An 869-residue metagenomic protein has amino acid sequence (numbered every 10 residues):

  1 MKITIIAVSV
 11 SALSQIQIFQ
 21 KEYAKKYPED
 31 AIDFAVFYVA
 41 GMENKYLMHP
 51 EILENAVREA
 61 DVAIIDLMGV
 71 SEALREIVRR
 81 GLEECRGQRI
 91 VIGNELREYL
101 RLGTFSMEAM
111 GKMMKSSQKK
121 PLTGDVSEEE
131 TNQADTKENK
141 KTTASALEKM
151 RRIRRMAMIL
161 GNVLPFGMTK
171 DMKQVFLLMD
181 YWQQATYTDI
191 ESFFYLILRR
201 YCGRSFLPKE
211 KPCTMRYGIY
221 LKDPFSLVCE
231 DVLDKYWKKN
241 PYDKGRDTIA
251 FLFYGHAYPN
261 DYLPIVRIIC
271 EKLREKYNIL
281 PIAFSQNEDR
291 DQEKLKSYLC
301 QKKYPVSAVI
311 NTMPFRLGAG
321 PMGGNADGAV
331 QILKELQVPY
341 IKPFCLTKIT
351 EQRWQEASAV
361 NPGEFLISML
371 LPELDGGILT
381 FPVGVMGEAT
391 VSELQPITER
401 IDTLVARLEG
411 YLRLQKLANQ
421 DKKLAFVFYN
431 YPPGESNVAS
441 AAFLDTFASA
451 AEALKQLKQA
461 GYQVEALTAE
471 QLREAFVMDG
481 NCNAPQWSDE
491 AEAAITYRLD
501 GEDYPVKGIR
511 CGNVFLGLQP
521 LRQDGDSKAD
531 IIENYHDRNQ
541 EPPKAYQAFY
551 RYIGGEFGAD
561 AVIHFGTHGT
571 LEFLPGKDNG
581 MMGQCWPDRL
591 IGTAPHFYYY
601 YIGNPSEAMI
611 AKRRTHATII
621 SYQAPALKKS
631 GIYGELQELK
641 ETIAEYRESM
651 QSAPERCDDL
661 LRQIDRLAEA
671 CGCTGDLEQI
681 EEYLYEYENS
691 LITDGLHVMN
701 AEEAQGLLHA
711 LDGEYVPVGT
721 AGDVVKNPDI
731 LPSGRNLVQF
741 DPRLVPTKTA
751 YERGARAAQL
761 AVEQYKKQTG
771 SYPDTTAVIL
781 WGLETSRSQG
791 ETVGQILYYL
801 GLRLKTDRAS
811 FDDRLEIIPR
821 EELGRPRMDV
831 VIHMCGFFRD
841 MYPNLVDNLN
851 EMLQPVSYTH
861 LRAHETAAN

Functional and structural regions predicted by a protein language model:
T4-Y23: N-terminal basic/disordered segments at the start of proteins
K140-G245, K334, K348-L424, P432 (+5 more regions): Flexible inter-domain linker/hinge segments
T248-C270, H697-K766, D774, Q795-G801: Non-catalytic terminal/interface segments that mediate subunit docking, oligomerization, and allosteric communication
V309-R353, G592-N604, T806, S810-E821 (+2 more regions): Phosphate/diphosphate-binding loops
D421, F476-F573, L696, Q705 (+5 more regions): Gly/Pro-rich turn-and-neighbor structural signature
N430-L518, D676-P742: Extended, H/D-rich, highly charged conserved domains that either
F573-Q584, T593-Y683: Eukaryote-biased recognition of electropositive, low-complexity segments and basic polyanion/acidic-motif-binding
T859-A868: Conserved small/polar residues in nucleotide/adenosyl-binding loops
